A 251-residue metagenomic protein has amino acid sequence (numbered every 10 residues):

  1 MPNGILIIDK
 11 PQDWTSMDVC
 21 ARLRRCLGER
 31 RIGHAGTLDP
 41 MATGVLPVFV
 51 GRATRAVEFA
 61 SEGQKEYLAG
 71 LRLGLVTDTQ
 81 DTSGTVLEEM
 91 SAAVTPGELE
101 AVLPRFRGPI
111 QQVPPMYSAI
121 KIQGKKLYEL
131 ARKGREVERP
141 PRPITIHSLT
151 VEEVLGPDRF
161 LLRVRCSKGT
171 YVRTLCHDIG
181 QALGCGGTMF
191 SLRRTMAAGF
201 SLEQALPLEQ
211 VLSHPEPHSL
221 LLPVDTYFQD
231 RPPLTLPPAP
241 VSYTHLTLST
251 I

Functional and structural regions predicted by a protein language model:
M1-D13, M17-H34, L38, A42-V45 (+3 more regions): Accessory RNA 3′-end/elbow-binding domains used by RNA modification enzymes
L23-E29, P47, E136-G184: The conserved catalytic core of RNA pseudouridine synthases
R31-S61, E129: Glycine/acidic-rich beta-strand-loop module
A53, F59-Q111: Acidic, low-complexity central loop/insert segments
E58-L73, V137-V151: Structural signature of FAD isoalloxazine-binding scaffolds in flavoprotein oxidoreductases
S118, I122-H147: Extended alpha-helical targeting/anchoring segments, especially N-terminal organellar/secretory targeting helices
A119, K126, A131, D158-E203: Pseudouridine synthase
T247-I251: A short, hydrophobic C-terminal helix/tail in secreted or cell-surface proteins
